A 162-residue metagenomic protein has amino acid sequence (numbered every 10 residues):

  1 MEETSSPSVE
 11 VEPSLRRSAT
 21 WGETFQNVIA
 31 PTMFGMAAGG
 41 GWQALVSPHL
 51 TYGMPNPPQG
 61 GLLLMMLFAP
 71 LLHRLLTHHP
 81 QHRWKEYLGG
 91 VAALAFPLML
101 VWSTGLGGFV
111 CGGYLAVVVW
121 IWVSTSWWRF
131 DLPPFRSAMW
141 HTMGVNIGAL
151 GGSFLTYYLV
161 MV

Functional and structural regions predicted by a protein language model:
M1-M33: N-terminal juxtamembrane cytosolic/stromal segments of multi-pass membrane proteins
R17-G22, Q43-M54, L67-Q81: Short juxtamembrane and helix-loop transition motifs at transmembrane-helix boundaries in membrane proteins
S18-A30, P80-G90, W128-A149: Cytoplasm-facing juxtamembrane segments at the starts of transmembrane helices in multi-pass membrane proteins
Q26-A30, M54-L67, G105-V117, H141-N146: Alpha-helical transmembrane segments of polytopic membrane proteins
P31-L50, L71, L94-V101: Membrane-embedded alpha-helical segments in integral membrane proteins
L63-W84, F96, V119-S126: Canonical alpha-helical transmembrane segments
L100-H141: Membrane-helix boundary connector in multi-pass membrane proteins
G152-V162: Juxtamembrane boundary at the C-terminal end of a transmembrane helix
